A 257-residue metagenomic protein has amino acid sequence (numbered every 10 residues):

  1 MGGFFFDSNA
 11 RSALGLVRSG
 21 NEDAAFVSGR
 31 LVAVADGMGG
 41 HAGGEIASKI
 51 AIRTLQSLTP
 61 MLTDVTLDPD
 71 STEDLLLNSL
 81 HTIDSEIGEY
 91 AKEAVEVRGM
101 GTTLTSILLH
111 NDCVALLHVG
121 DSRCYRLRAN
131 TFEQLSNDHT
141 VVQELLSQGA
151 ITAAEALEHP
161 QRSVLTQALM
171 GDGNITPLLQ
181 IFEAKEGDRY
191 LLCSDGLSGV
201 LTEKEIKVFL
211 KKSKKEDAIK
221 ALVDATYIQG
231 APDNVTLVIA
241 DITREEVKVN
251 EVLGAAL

Functional and structural regions predicted by a protein language model:
M1-L257: PP2C/PPM-type serine/threonine phosphatase catalytic domain
